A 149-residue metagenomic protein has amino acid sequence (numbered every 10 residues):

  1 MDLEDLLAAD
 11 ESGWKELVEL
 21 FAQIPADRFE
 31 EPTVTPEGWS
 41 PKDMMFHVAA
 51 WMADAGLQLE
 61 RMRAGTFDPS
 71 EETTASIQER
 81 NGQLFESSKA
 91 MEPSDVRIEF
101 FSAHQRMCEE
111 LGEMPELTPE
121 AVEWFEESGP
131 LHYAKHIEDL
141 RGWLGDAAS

Functional and structural regions predicted by a protein language model:
M1, T35-W39, M91: Residues at secondary-structure transition points
M1-D2, G13-W14, R28-E31, A75-N81 (+1 more regions): Short hydrophobic/aromatic-rich motifs at helix boundaries and adjacent loops
M1-R28, A50-E60: Alpha-helical bundle segments that constitute or directly flank the non-heme di-iron/ferroxidase center
D2, F29, F85, M91-P93 (+1 more regions): Residue-level detector of alpha-helix boundaries and kinks
L3, L7-D10, W14, P41 (+3 more regions): Hydrophobic packing residues in well-ordered alpha-helices of helical domains and bundles
E16, L20-Q23, A103-R106, E110 (+1 more regions): Solvent-exposed, charged/polar functional surfaces in cytosolic regulatory/catalytic domains
E30-Q78, G112-S149: Short, contiguous alpha-helical
S76-L117: Acidic/histidine-rich alpha-helical segments that form the ligand environment of transition-metal centers
